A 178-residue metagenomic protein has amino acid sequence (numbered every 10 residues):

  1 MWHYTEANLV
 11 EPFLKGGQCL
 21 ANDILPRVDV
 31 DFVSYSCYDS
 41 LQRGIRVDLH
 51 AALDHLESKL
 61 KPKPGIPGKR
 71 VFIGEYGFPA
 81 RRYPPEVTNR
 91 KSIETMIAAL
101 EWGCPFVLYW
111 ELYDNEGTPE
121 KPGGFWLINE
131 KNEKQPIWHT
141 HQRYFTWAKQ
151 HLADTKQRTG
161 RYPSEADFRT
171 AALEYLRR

Functional and structural regions predicted by a protein language model:
M1-P12: Active-site mouth of glycoside hydrolases
Y4-E6, F78, Y113: Short beta-strand segments enriched in hydrophobic/aromatic residues within well-folded beta-rich domains
V10-P84: Glycoside hydrolase catalytic-domain groove-lining segments
L20-A21, A52-L60, T88-A98, T140 (+1 more regions): A general structural detector for well-ordered alpha-helical segments in enzyme core domains, enriched
L25, P84-V87, A98-R178: Aromatic-rich peripheral "rim/lid" segments of glycoside hydrolase catalytic domains that contact and position glycan
K69-F72, T88-S92, N115-T118: Long, compositionally biased, intrinsically disordered segments
